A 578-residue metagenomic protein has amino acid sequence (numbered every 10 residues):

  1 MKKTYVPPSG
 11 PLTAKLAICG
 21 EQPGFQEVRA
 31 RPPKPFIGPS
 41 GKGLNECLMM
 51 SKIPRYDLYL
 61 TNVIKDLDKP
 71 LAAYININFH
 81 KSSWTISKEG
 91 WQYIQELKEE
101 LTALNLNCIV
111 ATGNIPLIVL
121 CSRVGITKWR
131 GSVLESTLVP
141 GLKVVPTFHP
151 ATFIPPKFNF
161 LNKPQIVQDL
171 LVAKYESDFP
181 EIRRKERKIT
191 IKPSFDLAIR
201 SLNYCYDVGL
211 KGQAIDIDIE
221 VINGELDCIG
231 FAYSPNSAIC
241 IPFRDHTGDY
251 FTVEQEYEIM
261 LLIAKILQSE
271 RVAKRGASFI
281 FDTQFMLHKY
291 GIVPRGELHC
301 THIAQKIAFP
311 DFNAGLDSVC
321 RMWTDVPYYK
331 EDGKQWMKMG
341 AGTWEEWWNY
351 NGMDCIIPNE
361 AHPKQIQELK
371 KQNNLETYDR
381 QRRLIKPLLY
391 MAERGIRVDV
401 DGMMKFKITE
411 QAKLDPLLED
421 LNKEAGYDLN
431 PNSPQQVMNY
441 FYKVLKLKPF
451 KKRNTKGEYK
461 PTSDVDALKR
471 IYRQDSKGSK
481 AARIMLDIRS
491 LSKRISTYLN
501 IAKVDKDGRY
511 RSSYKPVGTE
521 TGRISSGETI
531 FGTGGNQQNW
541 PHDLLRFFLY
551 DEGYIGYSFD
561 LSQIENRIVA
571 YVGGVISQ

Functional and structural regions predicted by a protein language model:
M1-P180: A polyanion-binding, active-site-adjacent surface
P23, K65, T152, I219-N223 (+2 more regions): Short, glycine/acidic-enriched loop or turn micro-motifs at the edges of active sites
G41-N45, M50-S51, C121-L134, P140-V144 (+5 more regions): Metal-dependent phosphoesterase core characteristic of DEDDh/y 3'-5' exonuclease domains
N62, H149, D218, C300 (+1 more regions): Active-site glycine-centered loops adjacent to acidic/histidine catalytic or metal-binding residues that shape
N107-G113, D216, R271-F279, S558: Acidic beta-strand-to-loop metal/phosphate-binding motif
I115-L117, F281-D282, Q436: Alpha-helix capping/helix-boundary segments
F179-D249, I292, D311, W323 (+3 more regions): Conserved "right-hand" nucleotidyltransferase catalytic core of DNA-directed polymerases
S234-K274: Nucleic-acid-processing active sites and adjacent nucleic-acid-binding tracks, predominantly divalent metal-dependent
